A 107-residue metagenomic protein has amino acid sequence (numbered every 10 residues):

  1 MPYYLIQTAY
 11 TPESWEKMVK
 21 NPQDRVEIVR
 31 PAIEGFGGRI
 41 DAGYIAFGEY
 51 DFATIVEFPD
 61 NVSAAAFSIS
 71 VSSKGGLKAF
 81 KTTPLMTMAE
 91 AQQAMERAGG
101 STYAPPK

Functional and structural regions predicted by a protein language model:
M1-K107: A compositional/biophysical signature of low hydrophobicity enriched in polar/charged and small residues
